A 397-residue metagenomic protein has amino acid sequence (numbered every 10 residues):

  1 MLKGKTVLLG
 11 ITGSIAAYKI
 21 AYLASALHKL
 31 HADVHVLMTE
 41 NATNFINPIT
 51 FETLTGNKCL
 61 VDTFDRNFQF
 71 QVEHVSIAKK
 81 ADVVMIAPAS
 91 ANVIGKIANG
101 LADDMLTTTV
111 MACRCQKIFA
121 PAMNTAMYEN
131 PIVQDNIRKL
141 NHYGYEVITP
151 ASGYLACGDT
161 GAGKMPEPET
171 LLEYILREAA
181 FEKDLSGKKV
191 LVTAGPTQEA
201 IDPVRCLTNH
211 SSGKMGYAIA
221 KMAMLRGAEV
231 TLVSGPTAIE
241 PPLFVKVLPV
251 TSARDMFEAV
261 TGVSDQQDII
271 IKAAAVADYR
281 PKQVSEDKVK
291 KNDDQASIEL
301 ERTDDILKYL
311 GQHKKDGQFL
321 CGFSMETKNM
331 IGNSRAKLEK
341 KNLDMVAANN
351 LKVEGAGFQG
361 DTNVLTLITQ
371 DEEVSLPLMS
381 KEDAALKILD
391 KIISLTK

Functional and structural regions predicted by a protein language model:
M1-F119, N124-G213, Y217-K397: A cross-family phosphate/adenosyl-ligand binding-site feature
